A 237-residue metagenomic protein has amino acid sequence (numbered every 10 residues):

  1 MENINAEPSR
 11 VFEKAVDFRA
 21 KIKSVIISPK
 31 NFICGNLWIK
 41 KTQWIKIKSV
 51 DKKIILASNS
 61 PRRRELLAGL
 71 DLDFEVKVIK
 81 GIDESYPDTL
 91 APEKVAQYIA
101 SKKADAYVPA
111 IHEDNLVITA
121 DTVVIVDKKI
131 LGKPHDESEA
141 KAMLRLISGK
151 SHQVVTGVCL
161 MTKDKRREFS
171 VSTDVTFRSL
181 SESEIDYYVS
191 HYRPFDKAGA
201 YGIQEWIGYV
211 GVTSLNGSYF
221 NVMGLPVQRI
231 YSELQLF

Functional and structural regions predicted by a protein language model:
E7-R10, C34: Arg/Gly-rich low-complexity intrinsically disordered repeat tracts
R19, S28, C34-L37, Q43: Intrinsically disordered, low-complexity proline-rich regions
K48-I55, D88-F237: Anionic-ligand binding patches
D51-L72: N-terminal beta1-alpha1 ligand-phosphate binding loop
E75-S85: A short beta-strand-loop structural module common to alpha/beta enzyme folds
